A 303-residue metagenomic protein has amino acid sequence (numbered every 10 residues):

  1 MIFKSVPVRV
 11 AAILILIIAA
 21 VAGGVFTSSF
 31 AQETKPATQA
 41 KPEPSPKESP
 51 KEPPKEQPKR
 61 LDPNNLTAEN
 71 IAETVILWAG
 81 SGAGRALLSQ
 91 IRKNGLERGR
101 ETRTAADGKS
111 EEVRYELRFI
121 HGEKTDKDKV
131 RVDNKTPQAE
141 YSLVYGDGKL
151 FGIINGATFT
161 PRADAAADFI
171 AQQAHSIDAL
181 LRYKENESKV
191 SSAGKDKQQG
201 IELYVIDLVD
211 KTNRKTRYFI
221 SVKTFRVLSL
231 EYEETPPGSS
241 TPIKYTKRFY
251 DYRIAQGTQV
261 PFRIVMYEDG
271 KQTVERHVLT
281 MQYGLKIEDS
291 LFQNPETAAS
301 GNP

Functional and structural regions predicted by a protein language model:
M1-Q32: Sec-dependent N-terminal signal peptides
S29-E69, V75, A298-P303: Compositionally biased, proline/threonine/alanine/serine-rich low-complexity intrinsically disordered stretches
E56, R60-T158, E187-S192: N-terminal mature ectodomain segment of secretory-pathway/periplasmic proteins
T102, P137, G146-G148, N155-A157 (+6 more regions): Solvent-exposed coil/turn segments that connect beta secondary-structure elements in extracytoplasmic/periplasmic
E111, F159-T160, L228, V260: Generic structural signal for well-ordered beta-strand positions
F151-A179: Acidic/charged, solvent-exposed loop-and-adjacent secondary-structure segments enriched in E/D, K/R, S/T, and G/P
F169-V205, L228-E231: Short, conserved active-site entrance elements at the starts or edges of catalytic domains
I201-P295: Gly/Pro-enriched, hydrophobic low-complexity segments that function as extracytoplasmic propeptides/linkers
